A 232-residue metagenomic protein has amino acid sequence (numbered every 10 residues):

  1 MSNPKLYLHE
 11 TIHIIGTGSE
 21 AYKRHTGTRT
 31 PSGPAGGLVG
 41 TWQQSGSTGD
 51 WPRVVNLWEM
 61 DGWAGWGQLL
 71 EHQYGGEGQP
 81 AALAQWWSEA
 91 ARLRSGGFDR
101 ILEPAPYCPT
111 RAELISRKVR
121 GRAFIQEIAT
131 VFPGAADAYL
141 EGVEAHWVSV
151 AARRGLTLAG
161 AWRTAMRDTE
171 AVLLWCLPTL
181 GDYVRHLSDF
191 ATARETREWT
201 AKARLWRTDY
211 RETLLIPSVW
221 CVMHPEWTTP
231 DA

Functional and structural regions predicted by a protein language model:
M1-L8: Hydrophobic, helix-prone linear segments
S2, E20-W42, G46-W51, E59-I101 (+2 more regions): An amphipathic, aromatic/His-enriched active-site/gating alpha helix that lines ligand/cofactor pockets
H9-S19, P104-D182, V222-A232: Surface-exposed interaction/gating patches
S47-V55, M166-V172: The conserved glycine-aromatic submotif of the RRM
